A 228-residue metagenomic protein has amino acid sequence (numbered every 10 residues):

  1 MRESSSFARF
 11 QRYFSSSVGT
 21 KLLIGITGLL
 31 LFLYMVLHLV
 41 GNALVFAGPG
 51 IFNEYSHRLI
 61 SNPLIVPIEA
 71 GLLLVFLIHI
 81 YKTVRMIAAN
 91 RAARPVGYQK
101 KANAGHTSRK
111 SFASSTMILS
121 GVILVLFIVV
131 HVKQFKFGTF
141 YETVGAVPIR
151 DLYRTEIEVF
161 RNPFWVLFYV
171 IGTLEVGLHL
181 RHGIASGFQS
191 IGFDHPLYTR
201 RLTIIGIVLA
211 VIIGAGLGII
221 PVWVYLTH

Functional and structural regions predicted by a protein language model:
M1-H228: Membrane-embedded alpha-helical bundles that constitute the cytochrome b-like, heme-associated redox core of multi-pass
